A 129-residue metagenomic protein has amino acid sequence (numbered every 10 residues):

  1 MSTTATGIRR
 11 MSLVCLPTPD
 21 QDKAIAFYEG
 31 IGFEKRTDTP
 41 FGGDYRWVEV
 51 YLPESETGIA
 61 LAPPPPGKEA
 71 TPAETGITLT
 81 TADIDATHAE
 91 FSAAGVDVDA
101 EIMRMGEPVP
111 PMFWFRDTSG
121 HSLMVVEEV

Functional and structural regions predicted by a protein language model:
S2-G7, L13-L16, D38-T39, R46 (+2 more regions): Vicinal oxygen chelate
I8-R9, C15-T57: Core segments of cupin and vicinal oxygen chelate
D20-Q21, T81-D85: Helix N-cap motif at beta-to-alpha junctions
F27, D85-E90: Short amphipathic alpha-helices within nucleic acid-binding modules
P53-G58, P66-K68, I84-A86: Short, charged/polar surface micro-motifs in flexible loops or helix N-caps
S55-I59, G120-L123: Short, charged/polar, Gly/Pro-enriched secondary-structure boundary elements
